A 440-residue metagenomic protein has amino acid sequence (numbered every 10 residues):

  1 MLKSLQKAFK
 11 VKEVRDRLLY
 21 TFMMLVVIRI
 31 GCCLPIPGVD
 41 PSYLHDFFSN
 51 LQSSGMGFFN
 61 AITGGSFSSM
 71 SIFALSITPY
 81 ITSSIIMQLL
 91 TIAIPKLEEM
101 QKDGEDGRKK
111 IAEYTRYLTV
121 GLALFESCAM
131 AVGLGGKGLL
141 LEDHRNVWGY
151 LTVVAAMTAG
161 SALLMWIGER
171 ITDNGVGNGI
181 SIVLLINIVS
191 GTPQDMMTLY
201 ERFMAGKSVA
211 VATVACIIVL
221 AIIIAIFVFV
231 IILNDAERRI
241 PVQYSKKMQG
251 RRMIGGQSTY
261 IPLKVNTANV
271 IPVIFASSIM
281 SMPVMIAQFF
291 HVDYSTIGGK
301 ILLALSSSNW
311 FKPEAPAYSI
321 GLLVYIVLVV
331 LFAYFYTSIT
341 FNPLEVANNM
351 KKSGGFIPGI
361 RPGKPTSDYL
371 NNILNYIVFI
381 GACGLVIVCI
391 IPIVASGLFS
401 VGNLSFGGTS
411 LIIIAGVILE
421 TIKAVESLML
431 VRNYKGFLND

Functional and structural regions predicted by a protein language model:
M1-Q101, E105-D440: N-terminal cationic and glycine-rich segments that engage phosphates or anionic surfaces
